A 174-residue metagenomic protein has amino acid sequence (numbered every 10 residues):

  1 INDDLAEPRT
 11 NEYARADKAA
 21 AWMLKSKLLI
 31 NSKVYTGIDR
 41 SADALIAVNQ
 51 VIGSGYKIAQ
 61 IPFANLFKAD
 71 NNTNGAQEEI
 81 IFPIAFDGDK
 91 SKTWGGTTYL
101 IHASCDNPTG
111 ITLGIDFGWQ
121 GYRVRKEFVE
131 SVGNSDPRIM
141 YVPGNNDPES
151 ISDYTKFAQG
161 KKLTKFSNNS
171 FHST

Functional and structural regions predicted by a protein language model:
I1-D4, E12-I52, F82, D136 (+2 more regions): Extended, hydrophobic/aromatic-rich amphipathic alpha-helical segments that build helical scaffolds
Y13, K57-T174: Elongated scaffold/linker segments in the mid-to-C-terminal portions of large proteins
